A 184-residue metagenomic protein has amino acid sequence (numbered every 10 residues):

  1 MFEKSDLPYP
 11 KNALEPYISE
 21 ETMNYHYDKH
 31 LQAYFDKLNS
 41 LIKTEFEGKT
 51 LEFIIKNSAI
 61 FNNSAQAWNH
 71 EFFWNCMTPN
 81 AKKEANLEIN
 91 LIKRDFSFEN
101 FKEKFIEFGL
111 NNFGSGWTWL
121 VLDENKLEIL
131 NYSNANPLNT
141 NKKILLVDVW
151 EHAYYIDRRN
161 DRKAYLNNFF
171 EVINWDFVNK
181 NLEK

Functional and structural regions predicted by a protein language model:
M1-K184: Feature for soluble, non-membrane regions of globular proteins
